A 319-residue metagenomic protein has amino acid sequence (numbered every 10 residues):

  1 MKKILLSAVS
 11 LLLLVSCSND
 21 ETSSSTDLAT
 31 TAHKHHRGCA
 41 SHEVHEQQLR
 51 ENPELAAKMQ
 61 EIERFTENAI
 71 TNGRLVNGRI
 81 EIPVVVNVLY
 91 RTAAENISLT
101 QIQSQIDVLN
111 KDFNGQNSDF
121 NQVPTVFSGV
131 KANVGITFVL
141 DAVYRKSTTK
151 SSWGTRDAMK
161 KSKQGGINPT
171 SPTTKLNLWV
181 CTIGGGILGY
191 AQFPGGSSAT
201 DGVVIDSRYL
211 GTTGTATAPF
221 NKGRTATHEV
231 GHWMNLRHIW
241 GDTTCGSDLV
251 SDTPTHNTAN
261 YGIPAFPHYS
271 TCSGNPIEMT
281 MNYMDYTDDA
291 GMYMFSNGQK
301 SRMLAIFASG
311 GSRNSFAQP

Functional and structural regions predicted by a protein language model:
M1-I4: Positively charged n-region of N-terminal signal peptides that target proteins for export
L6-V9: Sec-dependent N-terminal signal peptides
L13-S16: C-terminal motif of bacterial Sec signal peptides marking the signal peptidase cleavage site
S18-E21: Bacterial signal peptide processing site
S23-T26, I205, H256-P319: Metalloprotease/metallohydrolase-associated module, dominated by Zn2+-dependent proteases
S25-P172, A308: Propeptide-to-catalytic entry region of secreted or membrane-anchored zinc metalloproteases
S98-Q105, K222-A226, Q299-R302, S312: Stable alpha-helical elements in mature extracytoplasmic
D107-P267: Metzincin-family zinc-dependent endopeptidase catalytic domain
